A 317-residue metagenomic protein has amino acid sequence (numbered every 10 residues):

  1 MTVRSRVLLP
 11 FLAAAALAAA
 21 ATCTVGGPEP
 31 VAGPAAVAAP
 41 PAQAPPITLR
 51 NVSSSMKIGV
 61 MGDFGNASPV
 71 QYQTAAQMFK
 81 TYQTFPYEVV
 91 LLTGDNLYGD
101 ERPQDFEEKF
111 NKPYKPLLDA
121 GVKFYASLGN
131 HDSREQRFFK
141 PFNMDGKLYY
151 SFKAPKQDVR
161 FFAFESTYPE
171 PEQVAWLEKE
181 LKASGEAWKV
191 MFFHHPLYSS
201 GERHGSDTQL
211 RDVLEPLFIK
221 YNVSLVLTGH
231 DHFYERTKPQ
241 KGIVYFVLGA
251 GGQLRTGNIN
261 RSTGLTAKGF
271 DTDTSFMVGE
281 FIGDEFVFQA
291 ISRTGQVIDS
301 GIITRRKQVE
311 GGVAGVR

Functional and structural regions predicted by a protein language model:
M1-L12: Bacterial N-terminal signal peptides that target proteins for export
P10-T22: Bacterial N-terminal signal peptides
C23-P30: Bacterial lipoprotein signal-peptidase II cleavage site
P30-D105, T167, S200: N-terminal active-site segment of His-dependent metallophosphoesterases
P40-P46, V52, K57, Y98-K189 (+2 more regions): Extended active-site neighborhood of metal-dependent phosphoesterases/phosphodiesterases
V60, L92, A154, P239 (+2 more regions): Generic beta-strand structural signal
D63, G94-D95, G129-N130, H194 (+1 more regions): Active-site glycine-centered loops adjacent to acidic/histidine catalytic or metal-binding residues that shape
G269-R317: A short C-terminal boundary segment appended to hydrolase-like catalytic domains
